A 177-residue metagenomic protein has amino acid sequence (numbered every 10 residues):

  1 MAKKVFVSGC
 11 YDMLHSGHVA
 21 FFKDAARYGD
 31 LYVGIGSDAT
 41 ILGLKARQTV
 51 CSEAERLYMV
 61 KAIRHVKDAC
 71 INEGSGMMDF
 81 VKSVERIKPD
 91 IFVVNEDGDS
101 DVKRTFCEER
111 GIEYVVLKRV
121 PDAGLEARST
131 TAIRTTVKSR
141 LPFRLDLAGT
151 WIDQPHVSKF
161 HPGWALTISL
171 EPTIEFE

Functional and structural regions predicted by a protein language model:
M1-V137: Nucleotidyltransferase catalytic core that binds NTPs
V137-E177: ATP-binding N-lobe of GHMP and related small-molecule kinases
